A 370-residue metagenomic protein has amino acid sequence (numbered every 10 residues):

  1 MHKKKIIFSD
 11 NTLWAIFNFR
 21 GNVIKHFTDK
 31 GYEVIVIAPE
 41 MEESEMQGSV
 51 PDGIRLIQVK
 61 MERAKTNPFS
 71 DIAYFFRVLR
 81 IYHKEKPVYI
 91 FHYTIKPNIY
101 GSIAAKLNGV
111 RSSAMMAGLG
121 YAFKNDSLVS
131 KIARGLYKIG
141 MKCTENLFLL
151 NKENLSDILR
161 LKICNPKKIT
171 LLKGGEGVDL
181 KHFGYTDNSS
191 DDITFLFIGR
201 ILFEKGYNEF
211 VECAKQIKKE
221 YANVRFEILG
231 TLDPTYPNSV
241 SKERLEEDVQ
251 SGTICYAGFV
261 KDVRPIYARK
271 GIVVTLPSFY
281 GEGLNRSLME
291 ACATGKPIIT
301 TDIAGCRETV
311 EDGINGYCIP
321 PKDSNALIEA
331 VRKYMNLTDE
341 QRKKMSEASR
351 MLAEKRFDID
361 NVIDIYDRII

Functional and structural regions predicted by a protein language model:
F17-N22, I193, L202-Q216, N325 (+1 more regions): A conserved mid-protein helix/loop that constitutes part of the nucleotide-sugar donor-binding site
I37-E43, I198, R225-V240: Glycosyltransferase donor-sugar binding loop
I57, K138, K142-Y185: Donor nucleotide-sugar binding/catalytic pocket of nucleotide-sugar-dependent glycosyltransferases
H92-N98, M116: Short His-centered aromatic/hydrophobic patch
G230, S239-F259: Nucleotide-activated donor-binding/catalytic signature segment of Leloir-type glycosyltransferases, i.e., the conserved
V274-T275, P297-T300: Short hydrophobic beta-strand element within catalytic cores of glycosyltransferases and related nucleotide-activated
D312-G313, Y317-N325, K333-D339: Conserved acidic donor-binding segment of nucleotide-sugar-dependent glycosyltransferases
A326, K333, E340-K355, I365-R368: A short, well-ordered alpha-helix in the C-terminal region of glycosyltransferases
